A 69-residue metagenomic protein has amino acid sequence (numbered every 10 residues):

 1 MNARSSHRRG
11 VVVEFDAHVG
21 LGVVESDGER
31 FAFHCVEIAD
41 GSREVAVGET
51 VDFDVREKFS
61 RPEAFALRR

Functional and structural regions predicted by a protein language model:
N2-R9: Short coil-to-beta-strand transition motifs
H18-V23: Short aromatic-glycine-enriched beta-strand elements
E29-E37: A short macromolecule-binding patch
A39-D52: Short nucleic-acid-contacting surface segments enriched for D/E, G, S/T with interspersed K/R
R56-R69: OB-fold/S1-family single-stranded nucleic acid-binding modules
